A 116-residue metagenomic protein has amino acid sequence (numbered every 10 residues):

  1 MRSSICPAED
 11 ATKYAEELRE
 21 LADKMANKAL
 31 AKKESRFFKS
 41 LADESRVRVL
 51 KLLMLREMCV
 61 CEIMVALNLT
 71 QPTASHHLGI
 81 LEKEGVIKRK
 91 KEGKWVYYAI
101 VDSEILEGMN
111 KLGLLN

Functional and structural regions predicted by a protein language model:
M1-S40: N-terminal leader segment of winged-helix/HTH proteins
A22, A99-N116: Conserved segment of winged-helix/HTH DNA-binding domains
E44, R56-C59: Short capping segments at the starts of secondary-structure elements
V47-V49: Pre-recognition alpha-helix immediately N-terminal to the DNA-recognition helix within helix-turn-helix or winged-helix
R56, T70-T73: Helix-turn-helix DNA-binding motif, specifically the short coil turn and the N-cap/start of the second
V65, H76, E82-K83: Alpha-helical residues within the helix-turn-helix
E82-E92: Beta-hairpin "wing" of winged helix-turn-helix
